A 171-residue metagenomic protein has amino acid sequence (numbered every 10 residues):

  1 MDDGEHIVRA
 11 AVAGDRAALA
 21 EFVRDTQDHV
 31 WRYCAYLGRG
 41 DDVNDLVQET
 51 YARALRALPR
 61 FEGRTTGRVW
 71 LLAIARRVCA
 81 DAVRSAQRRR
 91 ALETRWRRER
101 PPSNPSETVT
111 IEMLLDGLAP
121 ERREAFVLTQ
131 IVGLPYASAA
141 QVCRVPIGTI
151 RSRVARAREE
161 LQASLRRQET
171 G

Functional and structural regions predicted by a protein language model:
V12-E21, W31-E49: Short, charged helix-capping/linker segments at alpha-helix termini
V23-D41, A57, L115, R167: Amphipathic, Lys/Arg- and hydrophobic-enriched alpha-helical face
V30, C34, L58, L71 (+1 more regions): Hydrophobic-face residues of short alpha-helical interaction/recognition segments
D45-A52, T65-R77: Structural recognition of an alpha-helix C-terminal capping motif at a helix-to-coil junction
L72, A82-S106: Short, basic/polar amphipathic helix motif occurring as a linker/hinge flanking DNA-binding modules in transcription
R76, A80, I131, C143-G171: DNA-recognition helix of helix-turn-helix
D116, P120-E121, V132-T149: Helix-turn-helix DNA-binding module
A125-T129: A short pre-motif secondary-structure segment
